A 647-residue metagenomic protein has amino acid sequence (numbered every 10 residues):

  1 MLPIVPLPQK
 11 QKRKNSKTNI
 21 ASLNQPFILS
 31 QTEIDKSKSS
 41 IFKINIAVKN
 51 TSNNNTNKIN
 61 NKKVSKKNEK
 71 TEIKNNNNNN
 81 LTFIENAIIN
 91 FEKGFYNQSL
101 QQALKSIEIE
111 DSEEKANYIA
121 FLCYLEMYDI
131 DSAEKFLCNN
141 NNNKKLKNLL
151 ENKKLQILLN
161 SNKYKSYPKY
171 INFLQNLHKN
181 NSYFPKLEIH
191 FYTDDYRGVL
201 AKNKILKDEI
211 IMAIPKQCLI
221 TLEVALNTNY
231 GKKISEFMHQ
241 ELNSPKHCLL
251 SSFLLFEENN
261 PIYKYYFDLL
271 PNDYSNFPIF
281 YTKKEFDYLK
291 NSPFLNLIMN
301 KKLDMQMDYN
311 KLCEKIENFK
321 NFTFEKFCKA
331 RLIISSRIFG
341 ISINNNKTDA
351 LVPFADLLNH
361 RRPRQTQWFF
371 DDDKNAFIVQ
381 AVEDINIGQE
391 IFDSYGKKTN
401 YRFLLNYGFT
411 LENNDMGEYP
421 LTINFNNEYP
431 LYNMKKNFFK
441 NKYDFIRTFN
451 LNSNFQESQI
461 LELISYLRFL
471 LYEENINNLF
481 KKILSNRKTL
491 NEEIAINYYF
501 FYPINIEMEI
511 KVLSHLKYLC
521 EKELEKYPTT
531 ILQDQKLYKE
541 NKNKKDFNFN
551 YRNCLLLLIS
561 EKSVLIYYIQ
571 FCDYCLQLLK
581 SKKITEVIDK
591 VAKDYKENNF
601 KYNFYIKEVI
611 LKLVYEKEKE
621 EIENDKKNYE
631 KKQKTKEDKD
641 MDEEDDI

Functional and structural regions predicted by a protein language model:
N162-C218, E223-L226, E257-K632, D638-I647: Long, positively charged leader/targeting segments at protein N-termini
